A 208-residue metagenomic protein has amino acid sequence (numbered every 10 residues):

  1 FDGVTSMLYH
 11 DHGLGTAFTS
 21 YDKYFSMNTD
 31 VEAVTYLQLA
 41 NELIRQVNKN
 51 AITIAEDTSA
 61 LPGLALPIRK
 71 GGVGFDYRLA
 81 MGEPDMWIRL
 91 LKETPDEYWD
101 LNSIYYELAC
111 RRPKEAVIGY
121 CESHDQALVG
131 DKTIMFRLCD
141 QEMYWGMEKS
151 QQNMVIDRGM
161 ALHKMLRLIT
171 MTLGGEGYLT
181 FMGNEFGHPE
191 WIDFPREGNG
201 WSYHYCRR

Functional and structural regions predicted by a protein language model:
F1-G15, I54: Active-site groove signature of glycoside hydrolases
G15-N199: Conserved alpha/beta catalytic core and glycan-binding cleft of carbohydrate-active enzymes
W201-R208: Short, intrinsically disordered, charge-balanced linker/junction segments flanking boundaries in proteins
